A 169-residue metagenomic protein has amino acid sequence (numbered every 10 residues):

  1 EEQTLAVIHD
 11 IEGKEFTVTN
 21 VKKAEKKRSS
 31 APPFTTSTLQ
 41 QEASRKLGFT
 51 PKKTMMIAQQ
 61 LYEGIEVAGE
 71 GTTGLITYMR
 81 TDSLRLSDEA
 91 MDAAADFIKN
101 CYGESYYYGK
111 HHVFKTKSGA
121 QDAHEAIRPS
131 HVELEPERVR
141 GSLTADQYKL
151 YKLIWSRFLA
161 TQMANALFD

Functional and structural regions predicted by a protein language model:
E1-D169: Core catalytic DNA strand-manipulation module of type IA topoisomerases
